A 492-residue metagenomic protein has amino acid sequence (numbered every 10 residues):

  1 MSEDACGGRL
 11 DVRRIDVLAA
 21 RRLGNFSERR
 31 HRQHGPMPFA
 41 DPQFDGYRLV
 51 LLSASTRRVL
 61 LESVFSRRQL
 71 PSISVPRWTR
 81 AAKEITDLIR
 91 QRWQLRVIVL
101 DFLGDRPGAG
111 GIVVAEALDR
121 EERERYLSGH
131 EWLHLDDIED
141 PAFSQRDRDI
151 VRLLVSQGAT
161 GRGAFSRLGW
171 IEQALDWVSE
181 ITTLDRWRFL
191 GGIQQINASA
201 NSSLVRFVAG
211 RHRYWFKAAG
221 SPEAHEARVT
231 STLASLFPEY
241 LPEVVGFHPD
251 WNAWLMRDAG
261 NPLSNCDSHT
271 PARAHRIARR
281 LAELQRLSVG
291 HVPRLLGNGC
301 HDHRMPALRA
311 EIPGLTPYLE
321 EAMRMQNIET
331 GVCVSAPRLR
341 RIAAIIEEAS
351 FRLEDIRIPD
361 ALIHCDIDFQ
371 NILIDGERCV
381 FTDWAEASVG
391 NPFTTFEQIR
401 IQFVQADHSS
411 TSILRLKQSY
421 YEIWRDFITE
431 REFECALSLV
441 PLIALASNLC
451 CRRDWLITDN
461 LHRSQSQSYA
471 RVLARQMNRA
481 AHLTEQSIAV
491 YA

Functional and structural regions predicted by a protein language model:
G35-L70, L373-G376, V380-D383: N-terminal strand-loop-strand
P38, S53-I98, P107: Conserved Nudix-box catalytic region and its N-terminal flanking loop in Nudix hydrolases and closely related
G111-F143, Q194-H303: ATP-binding pocket architecture of kinase catalytic cores
L154-V155, R162-W170, A174, G299-R352 (+2 more regions): Active-site catalytic-loop/activation-segment of kinase and kinase-like phosphoryl-transfer enzymes
I193-G210, F216, A344-T394, D407: Active-site acidic catalytic loop and adjacent metal/ATP-binding pocket of ATP-dependent phosphoryl transfer enzymes
D267-P337, I358-D360, S388-V389, S464-R471: A cross-family kinase active-site recognition segment
P392-I428, P441-L461: Active-site activation/catalytic loop segments of kinase-like enzymes and analogous catalytic loops in related
S410-T411, R431, A444-A492: ATP/Mg2+ or Mg2+-diphosphate-binding catalytic cores that bind nucleotide phosphates or diphosphates via glycine-rich
